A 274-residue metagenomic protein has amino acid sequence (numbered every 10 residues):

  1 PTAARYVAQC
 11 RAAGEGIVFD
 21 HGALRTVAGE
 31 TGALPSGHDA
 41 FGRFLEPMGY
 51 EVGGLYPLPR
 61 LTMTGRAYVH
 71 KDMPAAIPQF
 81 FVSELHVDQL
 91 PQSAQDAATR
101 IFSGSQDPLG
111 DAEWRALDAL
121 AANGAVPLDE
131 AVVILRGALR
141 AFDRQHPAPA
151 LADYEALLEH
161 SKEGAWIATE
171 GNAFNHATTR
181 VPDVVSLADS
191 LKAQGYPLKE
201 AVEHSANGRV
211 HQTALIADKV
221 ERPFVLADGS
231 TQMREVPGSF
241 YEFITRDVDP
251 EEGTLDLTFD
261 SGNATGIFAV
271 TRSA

Functional and structural regions predicted by a protein language model:
P1-H38, G42, P47-A274: Extended, well-ordered protein cores
